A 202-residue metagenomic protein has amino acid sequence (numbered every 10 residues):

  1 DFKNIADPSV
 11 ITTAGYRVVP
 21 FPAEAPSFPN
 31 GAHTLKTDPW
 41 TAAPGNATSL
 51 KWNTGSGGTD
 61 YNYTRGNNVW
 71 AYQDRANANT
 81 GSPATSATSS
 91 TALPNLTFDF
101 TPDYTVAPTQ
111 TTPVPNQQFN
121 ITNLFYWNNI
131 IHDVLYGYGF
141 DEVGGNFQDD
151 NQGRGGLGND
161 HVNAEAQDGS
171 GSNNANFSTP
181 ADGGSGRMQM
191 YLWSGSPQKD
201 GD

Functional and structural regions predicted by a protein language model:
D1-D202: Extracellular zinc-dependent metalloprotease catalytic-domain scaffold
